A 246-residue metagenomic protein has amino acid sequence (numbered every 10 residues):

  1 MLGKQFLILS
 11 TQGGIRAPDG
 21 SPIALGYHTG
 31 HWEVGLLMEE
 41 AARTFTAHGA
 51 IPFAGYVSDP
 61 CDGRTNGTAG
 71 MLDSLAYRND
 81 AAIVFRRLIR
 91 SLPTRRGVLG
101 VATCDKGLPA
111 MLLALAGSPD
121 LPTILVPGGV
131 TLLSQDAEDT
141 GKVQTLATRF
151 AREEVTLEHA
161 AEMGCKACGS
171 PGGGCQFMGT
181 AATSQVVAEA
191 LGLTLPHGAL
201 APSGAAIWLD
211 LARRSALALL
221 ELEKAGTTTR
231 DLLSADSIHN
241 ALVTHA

Functional and structural regions predicted by a protein language model:
M1-A246: Metallocofactor- and cofactor-centric catalytic cores in central/energy metabolism, strongly enriched
